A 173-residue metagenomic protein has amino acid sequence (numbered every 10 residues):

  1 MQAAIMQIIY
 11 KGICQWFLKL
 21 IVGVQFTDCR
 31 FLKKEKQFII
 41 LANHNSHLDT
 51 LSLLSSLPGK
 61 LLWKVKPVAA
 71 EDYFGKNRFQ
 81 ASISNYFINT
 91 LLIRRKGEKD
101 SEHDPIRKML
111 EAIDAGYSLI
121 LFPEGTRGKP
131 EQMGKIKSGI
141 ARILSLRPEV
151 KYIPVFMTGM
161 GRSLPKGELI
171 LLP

Functional and structural regions predicted by a protein language model:
M6-Q7, I13-H44: Helix-to-loop junction immediately C-terminal to a conserved catalytic motif
Q15-I21, R95-D100, P130-Q132: Short, flexible loop segments at the rims of nucleotide/cofactor-binding pockets, characterized by
V22, W63-V65, I88, Y117 (+1 more regions): A structural micro-motif
F26, I40, P67-V68, Y152 (+1 more regions): Generic preference for hydrophobic
K33-G97: Catalytic core of membrane glycerolipid acyltransferases/transacylases, capturing the structured, soluble-facing
N43, A70, E124, V155-M157: Cofactor-binding loop segments of dinucleotide-utilizing enzymes, especially the Rossmann-like FAD- and NAD(P)+-binding
D49-T50, S55, A70, G75-K76 (+1 more regions): N-terminal/domain-start segments enriched in small and hydrophobic, helix-friendly residues, covering either
S82, Y117-S118, G128-P173: A cross-family acyltransferase "interaction/gating" segment
